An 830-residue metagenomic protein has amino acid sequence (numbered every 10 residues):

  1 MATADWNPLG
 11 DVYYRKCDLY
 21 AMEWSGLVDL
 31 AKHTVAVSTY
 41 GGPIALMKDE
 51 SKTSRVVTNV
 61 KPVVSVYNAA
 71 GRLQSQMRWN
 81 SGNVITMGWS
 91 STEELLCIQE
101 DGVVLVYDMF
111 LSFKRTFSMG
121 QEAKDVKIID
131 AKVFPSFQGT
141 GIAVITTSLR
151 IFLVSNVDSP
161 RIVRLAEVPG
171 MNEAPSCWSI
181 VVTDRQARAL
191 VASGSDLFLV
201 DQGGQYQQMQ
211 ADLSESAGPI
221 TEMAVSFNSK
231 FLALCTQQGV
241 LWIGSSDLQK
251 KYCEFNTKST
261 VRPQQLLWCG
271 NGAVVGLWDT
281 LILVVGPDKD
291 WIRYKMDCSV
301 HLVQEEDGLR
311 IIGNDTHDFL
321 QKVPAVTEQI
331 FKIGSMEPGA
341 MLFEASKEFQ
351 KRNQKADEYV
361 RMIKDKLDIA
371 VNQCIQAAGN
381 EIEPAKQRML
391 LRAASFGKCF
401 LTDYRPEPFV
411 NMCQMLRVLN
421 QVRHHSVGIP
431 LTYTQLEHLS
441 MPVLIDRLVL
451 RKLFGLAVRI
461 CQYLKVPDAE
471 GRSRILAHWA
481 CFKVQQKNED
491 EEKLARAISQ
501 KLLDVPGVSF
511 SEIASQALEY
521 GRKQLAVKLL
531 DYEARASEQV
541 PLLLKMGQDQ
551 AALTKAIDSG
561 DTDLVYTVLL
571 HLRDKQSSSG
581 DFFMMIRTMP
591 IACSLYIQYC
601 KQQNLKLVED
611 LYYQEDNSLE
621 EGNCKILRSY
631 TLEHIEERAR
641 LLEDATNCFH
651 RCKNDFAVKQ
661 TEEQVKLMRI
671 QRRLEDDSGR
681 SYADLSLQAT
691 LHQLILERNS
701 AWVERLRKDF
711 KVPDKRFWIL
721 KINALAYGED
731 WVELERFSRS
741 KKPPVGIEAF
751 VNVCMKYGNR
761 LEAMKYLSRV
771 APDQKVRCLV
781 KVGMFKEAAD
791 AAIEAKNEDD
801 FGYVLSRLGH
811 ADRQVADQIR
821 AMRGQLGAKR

Functional and structural regions predicted by a protein language model:
A2-R830: Extended alpha-helical solenoid/arm regions of large eukaryotic scaffolding proteins
